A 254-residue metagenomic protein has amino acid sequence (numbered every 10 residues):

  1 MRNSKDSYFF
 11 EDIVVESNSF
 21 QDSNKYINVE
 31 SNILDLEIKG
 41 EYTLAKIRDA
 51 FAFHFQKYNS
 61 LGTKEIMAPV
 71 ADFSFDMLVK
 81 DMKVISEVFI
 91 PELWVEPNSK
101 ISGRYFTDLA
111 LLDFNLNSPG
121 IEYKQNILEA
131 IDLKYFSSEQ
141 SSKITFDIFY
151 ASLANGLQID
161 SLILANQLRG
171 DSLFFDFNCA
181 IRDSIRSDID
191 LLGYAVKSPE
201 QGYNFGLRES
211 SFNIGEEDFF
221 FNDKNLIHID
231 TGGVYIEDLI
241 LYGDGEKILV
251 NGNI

Functional and structural regions predicted by a protein language model:
M1-I254: Interface amphipathic segments
